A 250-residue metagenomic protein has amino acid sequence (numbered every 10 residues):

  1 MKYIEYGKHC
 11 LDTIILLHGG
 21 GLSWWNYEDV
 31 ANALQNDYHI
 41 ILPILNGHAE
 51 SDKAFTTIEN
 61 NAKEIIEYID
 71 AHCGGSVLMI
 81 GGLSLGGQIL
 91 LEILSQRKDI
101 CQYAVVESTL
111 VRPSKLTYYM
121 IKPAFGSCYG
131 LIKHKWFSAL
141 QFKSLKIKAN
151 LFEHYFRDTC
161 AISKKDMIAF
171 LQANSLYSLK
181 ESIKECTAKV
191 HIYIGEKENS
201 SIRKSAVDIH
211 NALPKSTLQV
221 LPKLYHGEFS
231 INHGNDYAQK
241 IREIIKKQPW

Functional and structural regions predicted by a protein language model:
Y6-E50: Conserved HGGG/HGGXW glycine-rich cap/lid loop of the alpha/beta-hydrolase fold
I41-G81: Active-site loop/oxyanion-hole signature of alpha/beta-hydrolase fold enzymes
G82-G86, L90: Gly/Ala-rich beta-loop-alpha elbow adjacent to hydrolase catalytic centers
S95, C101-L131: Flexible "cap/lid" loop of the alpha/beta hydrolase fold
K115-T117, L131-K184: Conserved alpha/beta-hydrolase catalytic His-Asp/Glu region
C186, I192-I194: Short beta-strand/loop motif that positions the catalytic acidic residue of the alpha/beta-hydrolase fold
K197-S201, G227: Acidic catalytic loop of the alpha/beta-hydrolase fold
L224-D236: Catalytic histidine-centered segment of alpha/beta-hydrolase-like enzymes
